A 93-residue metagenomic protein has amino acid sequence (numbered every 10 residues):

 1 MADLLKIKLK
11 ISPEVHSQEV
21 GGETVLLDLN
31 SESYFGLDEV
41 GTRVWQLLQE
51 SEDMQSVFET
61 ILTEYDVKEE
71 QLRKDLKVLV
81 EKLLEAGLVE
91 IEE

Functional and structural regions predicted by a protein language model:
M1-T42, Q46, E92-E93: Acidic, low-complexity/disordered tracts enriched in E/D and polar residues
S33-E93: Long, charge-rich, low-complexity alpha-helical segments
